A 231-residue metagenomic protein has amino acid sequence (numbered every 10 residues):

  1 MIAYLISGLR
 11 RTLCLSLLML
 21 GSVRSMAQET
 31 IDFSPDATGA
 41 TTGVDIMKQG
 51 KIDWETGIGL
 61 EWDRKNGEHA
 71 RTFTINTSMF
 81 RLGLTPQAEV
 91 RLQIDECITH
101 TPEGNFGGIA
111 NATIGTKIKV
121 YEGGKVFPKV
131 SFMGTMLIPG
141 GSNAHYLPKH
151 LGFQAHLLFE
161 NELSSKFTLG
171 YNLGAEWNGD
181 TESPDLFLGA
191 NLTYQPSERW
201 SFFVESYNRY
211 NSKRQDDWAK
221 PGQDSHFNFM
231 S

Functional and structural regions predicted by a protein language model:
I2-L13: Bacterial N-terminal signal peptides that target proteins for export
Y4, S22, G115-K117: Generic N-terminal leader/processing signal
Y4-L5, L18, E29, P184: A general, composition-driven signal for non-globular sequence regions
R11-S22: Bacterial N-terminal signal peptides
V23-A27: Sec/Tat signal peptide C-region and signal peptidase I cleavage site
Q28-S231: Transmembrane beta-barrel domains of Gram-negative outer membranes and organellar outer membranes
